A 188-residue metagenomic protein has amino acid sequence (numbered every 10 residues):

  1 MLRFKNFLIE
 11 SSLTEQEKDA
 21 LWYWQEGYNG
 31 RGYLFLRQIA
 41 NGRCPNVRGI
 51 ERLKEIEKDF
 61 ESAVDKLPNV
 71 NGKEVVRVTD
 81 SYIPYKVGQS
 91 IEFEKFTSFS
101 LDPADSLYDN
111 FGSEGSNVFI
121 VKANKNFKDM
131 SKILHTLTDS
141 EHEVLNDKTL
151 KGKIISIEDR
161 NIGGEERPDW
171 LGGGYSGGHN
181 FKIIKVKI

Functional and structural regions predicted by a protein language model:
M1-I9: Short acidic, low-complexity intrinsically disordered linear motifs used for protein-protein interactions
L8-I188: Mono-ADP-ribosyltransferase
